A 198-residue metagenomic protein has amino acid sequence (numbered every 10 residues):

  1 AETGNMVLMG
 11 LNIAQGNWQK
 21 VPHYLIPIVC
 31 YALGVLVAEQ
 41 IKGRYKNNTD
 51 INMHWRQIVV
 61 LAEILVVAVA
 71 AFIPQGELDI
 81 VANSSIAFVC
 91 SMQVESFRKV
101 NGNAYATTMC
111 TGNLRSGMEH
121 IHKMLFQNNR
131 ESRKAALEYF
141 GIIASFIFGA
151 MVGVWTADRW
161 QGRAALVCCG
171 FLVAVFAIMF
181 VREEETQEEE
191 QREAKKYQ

Functional and structural regions predicted by a protein language model:
A1-Q198: Alpha-helical transmembrane segments of multi-pass membrane proteins
